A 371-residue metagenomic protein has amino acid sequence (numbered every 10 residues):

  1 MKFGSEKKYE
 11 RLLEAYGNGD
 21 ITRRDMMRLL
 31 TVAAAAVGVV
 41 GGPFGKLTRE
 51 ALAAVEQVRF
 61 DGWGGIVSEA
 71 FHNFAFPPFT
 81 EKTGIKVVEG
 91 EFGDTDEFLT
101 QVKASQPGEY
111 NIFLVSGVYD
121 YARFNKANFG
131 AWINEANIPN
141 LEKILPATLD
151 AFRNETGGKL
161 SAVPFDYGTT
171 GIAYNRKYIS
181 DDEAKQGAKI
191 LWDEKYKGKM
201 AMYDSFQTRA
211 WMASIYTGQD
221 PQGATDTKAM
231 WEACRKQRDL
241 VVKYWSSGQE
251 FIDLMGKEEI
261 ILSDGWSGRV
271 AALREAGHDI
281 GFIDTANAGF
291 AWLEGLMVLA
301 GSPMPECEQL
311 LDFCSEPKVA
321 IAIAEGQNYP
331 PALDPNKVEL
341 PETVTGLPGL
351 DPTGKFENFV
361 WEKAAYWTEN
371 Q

Functional and structural regions predicted by a protein language model:
M1-D25: N-terminal secretory signal peptides
G19, D25-L47: N-terminal export signals
L52, E294, L299-W361: Mature extracytoplasmic/periplasmic domains
L52-A122: Early extracytoplasmic/lumenal segment of secretory-pathway proteins
G65-H72, L114-G256: Extracytoplasmic ligand-binding site segments that recognize negatively charged/polar headgroups
Y110-V115, Y244, I261-W266: Paired acidic/hydrophobic, glycine-rich loop segments that form the ligand-binding mouth/hinge of periplasmic-binding
Y119-R123, G256, L262-D279: A ligand-binding cleft/hinge motif common to bilobed small-molecule-binding domains
W231-Q237, W245, R274-A300: Periplasmic-binding protein-like
